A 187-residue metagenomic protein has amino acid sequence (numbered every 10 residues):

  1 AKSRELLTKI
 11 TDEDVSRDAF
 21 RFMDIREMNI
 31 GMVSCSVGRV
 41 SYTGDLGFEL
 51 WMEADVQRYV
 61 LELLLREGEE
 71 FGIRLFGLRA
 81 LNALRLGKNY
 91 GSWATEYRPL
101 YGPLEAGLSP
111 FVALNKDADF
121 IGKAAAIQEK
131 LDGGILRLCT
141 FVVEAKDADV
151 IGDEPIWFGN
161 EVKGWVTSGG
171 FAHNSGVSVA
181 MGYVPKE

Functional and structural regions predicted by a protein language model:
A1-E187: Conserved, structured C-terminal
